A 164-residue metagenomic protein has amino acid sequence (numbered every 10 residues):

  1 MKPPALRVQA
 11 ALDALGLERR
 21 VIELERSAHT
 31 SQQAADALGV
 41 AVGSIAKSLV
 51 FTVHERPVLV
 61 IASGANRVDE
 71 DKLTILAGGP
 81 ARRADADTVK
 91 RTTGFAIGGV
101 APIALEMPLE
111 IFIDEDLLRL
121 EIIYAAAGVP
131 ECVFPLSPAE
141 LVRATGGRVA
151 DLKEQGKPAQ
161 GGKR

Functional and structural regions predicted by a protein language model:
M1-R164: Extended, low-hydrophobicity, polar/charged segments
